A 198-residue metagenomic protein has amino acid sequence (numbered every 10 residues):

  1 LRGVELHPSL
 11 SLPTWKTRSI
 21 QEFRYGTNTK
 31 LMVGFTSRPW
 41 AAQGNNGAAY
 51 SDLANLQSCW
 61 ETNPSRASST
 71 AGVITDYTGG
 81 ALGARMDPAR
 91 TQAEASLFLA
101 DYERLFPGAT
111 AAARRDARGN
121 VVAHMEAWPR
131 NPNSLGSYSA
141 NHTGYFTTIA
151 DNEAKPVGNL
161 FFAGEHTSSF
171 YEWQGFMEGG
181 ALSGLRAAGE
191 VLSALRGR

Functional and structural regions predicted by a protein language model:
L1-W15, T29-M32: Flavin (primarily FAD) binding-site architecture
L6-P8, Y25, G72: Intrinsic disorder/low-complexity segments
W15-Q43: Central beta-strand plus flanking loop segment that forms part of the substrate or channel wall within the catalytic
T27, A41-R198: Conserved flavin/dinucleotide-binding core of flavoenzymes
